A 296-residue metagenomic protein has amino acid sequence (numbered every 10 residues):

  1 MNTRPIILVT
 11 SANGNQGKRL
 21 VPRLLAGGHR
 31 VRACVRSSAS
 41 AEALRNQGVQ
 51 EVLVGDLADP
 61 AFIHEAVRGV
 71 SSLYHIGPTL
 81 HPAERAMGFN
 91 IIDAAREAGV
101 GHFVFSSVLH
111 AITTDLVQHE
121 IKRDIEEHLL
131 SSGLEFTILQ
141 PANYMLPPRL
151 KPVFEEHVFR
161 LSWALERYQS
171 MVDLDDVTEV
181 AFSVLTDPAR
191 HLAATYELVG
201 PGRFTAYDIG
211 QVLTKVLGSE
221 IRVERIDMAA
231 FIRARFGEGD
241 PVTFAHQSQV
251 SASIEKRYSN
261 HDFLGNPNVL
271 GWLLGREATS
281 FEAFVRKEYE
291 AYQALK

Functional and structural regions predicted by a protein language model:
N2-L44, A58-A61, A66-V70, T79-A86 (+5 more regions): Oxidoreductase cofactor-interface core, primarily capturing Rossmann-like NAD(P)-dependent enzymes
L8, L53, L274: Conserved Rossmann-like nucleotide-binding pocket used by diverse enzymes that bind dinucleotide cofactors
N46-A58: Rossmann-fold cofactor-recognition segment
L73-Y74, L264: Short, basic/glycine-rich phosphate-binding loops at helix/coil junctions that contact nucleotide phosphates
S106-V108, E288: Short, conserved active-site loops that position catalytic residues or coordinate cofactors/metal ions across diverse
H191, A229-K296: A hydrophobic C-terminal alpha-helical subdomain
